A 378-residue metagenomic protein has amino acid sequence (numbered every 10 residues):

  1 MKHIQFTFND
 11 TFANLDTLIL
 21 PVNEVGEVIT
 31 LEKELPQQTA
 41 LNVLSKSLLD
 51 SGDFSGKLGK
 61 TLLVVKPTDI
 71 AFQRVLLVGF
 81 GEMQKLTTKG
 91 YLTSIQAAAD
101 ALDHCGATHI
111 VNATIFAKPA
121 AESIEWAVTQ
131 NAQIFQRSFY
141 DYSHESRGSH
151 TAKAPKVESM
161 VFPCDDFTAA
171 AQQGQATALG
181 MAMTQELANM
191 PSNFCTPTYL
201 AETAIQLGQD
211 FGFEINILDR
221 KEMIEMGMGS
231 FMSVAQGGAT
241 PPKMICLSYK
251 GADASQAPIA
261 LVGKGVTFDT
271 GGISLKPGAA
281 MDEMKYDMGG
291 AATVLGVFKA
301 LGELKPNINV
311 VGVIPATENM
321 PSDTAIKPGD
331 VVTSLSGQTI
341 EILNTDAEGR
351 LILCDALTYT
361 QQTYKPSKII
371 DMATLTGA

Functional and structural regions predicted by a protein language model:
M1-G265: Short amphipathic alpha-helical segment within the helicase RecA-like ATPase core that mediates nucleic-acid
F54, A201-A378: A generic structural signal for tightly packed, nonpolar segments enriched in small/aliphatic residues
